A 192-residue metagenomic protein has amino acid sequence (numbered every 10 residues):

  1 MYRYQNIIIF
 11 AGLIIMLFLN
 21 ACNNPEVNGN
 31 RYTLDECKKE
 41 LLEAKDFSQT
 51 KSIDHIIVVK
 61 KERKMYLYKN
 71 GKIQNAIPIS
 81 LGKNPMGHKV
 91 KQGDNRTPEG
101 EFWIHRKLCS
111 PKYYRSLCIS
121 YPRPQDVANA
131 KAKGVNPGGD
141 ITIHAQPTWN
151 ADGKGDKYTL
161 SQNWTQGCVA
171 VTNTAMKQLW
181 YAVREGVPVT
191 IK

Functional and structural regions predicted by a protein language model:
M1-I9: Bacterial N-terminal signal peptides that target proteins for export
G12-I15: Hydrophobic helical h-region of N-terminal Sec-dependent signal peptides in bacterial secretory/periplasmic proteins
L19-A21: C-terminal motif of bacterial Sec signal peptides marking the signal peptidase cleavage site
N23-P25: Bacterial signal peptide processing site
K38-H55, K60-K61, L81-H105, P124-N129 (+1 more regions): N-terminal post-signal-peptidase region of extra-cytosolic proteins
K72-N84: Short Gly/aromatic-enriched secondary-structure transition segments
R106-K192: Exported/periplasmic cell-wall-interacting domains
